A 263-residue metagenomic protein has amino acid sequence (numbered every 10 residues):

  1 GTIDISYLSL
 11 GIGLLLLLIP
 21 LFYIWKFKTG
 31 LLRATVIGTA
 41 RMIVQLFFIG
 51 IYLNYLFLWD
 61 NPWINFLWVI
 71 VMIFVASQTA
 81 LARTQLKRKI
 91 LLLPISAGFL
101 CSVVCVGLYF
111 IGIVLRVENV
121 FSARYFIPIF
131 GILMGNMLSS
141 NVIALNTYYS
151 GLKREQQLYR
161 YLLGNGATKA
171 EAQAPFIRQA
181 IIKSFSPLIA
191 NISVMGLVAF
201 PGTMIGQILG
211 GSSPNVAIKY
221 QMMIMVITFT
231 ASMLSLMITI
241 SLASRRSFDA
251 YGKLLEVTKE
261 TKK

Functional and structural regions predicted by a protein language model:
I3-L15, W59-F74: Structural signature of hydrophobic alpha-helical transmembrane segments
I5, S9-I12, I64, L86 (+1 more regions): Loop-to-helix entry region at the N-terminal start of transmembrane alpha-helices in multi-pass membrane transporters
P20-R33, A76-K87: C-terminal ends of transmembrane helices
G30-V69: Loop-to-helix transition at the N-terminal end of transmembrane alpha-helices
T147-A180: Short cytoplasmic-facing helical segments at TM-TM junctions of multi-pass membrane proteins
A172-V198: Transmembrane alpha-helices
A190-N215, K219, S235: Non-cytoplasmic
N215-S244: Hydrophobic alpha-helical transmembrane segments of polytopic membrane proteins
